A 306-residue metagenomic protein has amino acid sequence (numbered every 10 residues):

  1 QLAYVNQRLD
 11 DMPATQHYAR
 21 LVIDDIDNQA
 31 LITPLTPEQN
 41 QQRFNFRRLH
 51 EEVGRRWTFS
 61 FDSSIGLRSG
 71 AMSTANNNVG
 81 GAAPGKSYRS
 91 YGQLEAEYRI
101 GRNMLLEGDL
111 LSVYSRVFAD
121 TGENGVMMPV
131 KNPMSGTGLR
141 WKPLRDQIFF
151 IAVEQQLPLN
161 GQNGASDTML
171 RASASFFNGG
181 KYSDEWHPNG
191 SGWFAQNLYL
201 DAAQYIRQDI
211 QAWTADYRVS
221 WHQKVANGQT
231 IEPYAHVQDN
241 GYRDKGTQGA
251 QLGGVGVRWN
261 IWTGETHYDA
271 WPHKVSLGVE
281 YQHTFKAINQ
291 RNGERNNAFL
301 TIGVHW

Functional and structural regions predicted by a protein language model:
Q1-R20, D24-W306: Transmembrane beta-barrel domains of bacterial outer-membrane proteins
